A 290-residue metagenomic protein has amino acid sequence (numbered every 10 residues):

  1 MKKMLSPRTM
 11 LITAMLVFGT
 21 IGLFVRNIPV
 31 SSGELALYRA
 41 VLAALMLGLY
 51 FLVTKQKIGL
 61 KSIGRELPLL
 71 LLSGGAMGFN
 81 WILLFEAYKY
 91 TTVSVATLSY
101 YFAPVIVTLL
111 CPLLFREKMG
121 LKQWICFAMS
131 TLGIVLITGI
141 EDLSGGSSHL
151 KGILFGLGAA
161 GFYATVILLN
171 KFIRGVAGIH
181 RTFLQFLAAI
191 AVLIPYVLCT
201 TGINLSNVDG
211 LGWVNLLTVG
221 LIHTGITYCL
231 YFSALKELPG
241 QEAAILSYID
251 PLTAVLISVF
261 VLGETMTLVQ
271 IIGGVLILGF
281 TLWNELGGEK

Functional and structural regions predicted by a protein language model:
M1-L37, V41-A43, G75, L83 (+1 more regions): Glycine-/small-residue-enriched transmembrane alpha-helix faces in small-molecule transporters and effluxers
M1-T13, L45-L72, K118-W124, D142-K151 (+4 more regions): Membrane-interface interhelical linkers
A14-G19, A43, S73-W81, A103-P104 (+6 more regions): Transmembrane alpha-helical core positions of polytopic small-molecule transporters
I28, L35, R39, A87 (+8 more regions): Hydrophobic/aromatic residues within transmembrane alpha-helices of multi-pass small-molecule transporters
V30-F79, I106-L110, F162-V166, F183-T201 (+3 more regions): Transmembrane alpha-helices of multi-pass small-molecule transport proteins
E34, V41-L45, F85-R116, A159 (+1 more regions): Specific alpha-helical transmembrane segments that line the substrate/conduction pathway and gating interfaces
L47, F51, L71, M119-E141 (+5 more regions): Hydrophobic transmembrane alpha-helices of multi-pass small-molecule transport proteins
A96-F102, L169-I190, T224-F260: Helix-helix packing/entry segments at the starts of transmembrane helices
